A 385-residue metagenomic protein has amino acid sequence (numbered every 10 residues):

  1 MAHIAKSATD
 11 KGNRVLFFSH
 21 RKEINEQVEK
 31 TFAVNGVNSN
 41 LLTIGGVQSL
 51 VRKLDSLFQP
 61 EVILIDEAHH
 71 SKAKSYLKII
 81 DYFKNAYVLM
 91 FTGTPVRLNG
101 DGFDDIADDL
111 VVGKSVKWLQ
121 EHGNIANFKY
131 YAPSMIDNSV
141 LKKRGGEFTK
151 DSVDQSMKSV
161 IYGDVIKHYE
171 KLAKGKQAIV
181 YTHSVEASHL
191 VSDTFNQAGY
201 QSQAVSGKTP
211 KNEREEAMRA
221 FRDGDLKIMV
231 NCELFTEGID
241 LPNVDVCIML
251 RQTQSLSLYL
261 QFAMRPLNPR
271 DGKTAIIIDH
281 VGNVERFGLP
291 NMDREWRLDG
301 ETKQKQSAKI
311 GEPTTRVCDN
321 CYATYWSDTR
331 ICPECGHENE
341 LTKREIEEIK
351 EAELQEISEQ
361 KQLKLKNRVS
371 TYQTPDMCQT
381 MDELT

Functional and structural regions predicted by a protein language model:
M1-I24: Conserved SF1/SF2 helicase motif Ia
F18, N25-Q59: Inter-Walker segment of RecA-like/P-loop motor cores
E26-K30, H189-D193, Y200-C232: Conserved helicase ATPase core of P-loop NTP-dependent helicases/translocases
N38-K53, R219-E237: Conserved two-lobed SF2 helicase motor
H70-Y130: Post-DEXD/H (motif II) to motif III coupling segment of the RecA-like Helicase ATP-binding lobe
L110-T182: Conserved interdomain linker/interface between the two RecA-like ATPase lobes of SF2 helicase motors
K117-A126, D271-Y325, N339: A conserved SF2-helicase RecA2
S255-A275: Conserved SF2 helicase motif VI
